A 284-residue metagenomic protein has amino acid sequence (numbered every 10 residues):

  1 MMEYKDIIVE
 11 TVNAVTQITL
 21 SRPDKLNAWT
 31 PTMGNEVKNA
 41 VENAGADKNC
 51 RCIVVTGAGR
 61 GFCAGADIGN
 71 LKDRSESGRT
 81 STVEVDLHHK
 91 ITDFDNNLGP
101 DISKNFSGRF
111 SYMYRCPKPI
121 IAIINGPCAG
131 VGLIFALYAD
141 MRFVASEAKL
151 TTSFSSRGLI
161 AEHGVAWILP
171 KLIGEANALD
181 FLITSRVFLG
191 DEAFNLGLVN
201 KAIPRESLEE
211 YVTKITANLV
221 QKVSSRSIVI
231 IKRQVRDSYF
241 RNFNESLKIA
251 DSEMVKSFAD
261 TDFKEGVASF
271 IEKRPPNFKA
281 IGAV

Functional and structural regions predicted by a protein language model:
M1-R60, K72-R74, G282-V284: Conserved CoA-thioester-binding segment of acyl-CoA-metabolizing enzymes
P23, F143-A148, V199-K248, T261 (+1 more regions): C-terminal long alpha-helix characteristic of the crotonase
G57-Y112, G158: Glycine- (often His-adjacent) and acidic-residue-rich active-site loop that binds/positions the CoA thioester
F106, A166, E175-A178, E209 (+3 more regions): A general structural signal for well-ordered alpha-helical segments in protein cores
R109-C116, I123, A129-L182, Y211-I215: CoA-thioester-processing core
M141, D180, T184-R186, E192 (+2 more regions): Well-ordered beta-strand positions
